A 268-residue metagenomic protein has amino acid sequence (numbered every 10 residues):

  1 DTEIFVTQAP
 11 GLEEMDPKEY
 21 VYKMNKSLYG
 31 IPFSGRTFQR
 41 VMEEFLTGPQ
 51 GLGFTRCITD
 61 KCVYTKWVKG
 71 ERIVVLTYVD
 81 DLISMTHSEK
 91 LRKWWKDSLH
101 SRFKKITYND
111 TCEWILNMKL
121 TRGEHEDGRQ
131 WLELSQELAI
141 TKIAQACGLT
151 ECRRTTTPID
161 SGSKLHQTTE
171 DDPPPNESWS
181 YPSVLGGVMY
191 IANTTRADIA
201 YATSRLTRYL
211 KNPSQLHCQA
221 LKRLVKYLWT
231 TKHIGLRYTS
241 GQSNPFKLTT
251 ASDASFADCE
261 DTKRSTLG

Functional and structural regions predicted by a protein language model:
D1-G268: Long, low-complexity, charge-biased intrinsically disordered regions
